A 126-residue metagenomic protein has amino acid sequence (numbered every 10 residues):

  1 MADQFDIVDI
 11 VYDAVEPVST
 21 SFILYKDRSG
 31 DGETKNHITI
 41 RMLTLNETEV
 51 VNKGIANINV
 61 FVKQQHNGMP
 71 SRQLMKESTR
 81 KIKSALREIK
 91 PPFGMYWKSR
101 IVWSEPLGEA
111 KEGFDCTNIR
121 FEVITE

Functional and structural regions predicted by a protein language model:
M1-T20, M42-E126: Charged, amphipathic alpha-helical segments and their flanking helix caps
I23-Y25, I38, R80: Short alpha-helical segments used as structural interaction elements across diverse proteins
L24-E33: Short acidic low-complexity segments
E33-M42: A short, hydrophobic beta-strand-centered structural micro-motif
